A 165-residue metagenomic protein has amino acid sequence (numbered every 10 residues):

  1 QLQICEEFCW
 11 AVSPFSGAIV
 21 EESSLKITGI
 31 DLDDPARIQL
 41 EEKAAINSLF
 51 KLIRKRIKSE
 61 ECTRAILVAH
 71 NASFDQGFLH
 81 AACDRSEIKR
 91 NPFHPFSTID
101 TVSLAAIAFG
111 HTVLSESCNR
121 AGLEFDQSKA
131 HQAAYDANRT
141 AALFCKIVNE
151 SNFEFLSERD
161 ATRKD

Functional and structural regions predicted by a protein language model:
Q1-H70: Conserved non-catalytic scaffold segment of RNase H-like nuclease domains
L2, G77, E87-N91, A108-T112 (+1 more regions): Catalytic phosphate/metal-binding cores of nucleic-acid and nucleotide-processing enzymes, i.e., regions that mediate
V12-T28, L32-P35, I99-A137: Active-site-proximal helix-loop-helix substrate-binding element of RNase H-like nuclease domains
V20, A45-L49, D75-A82, S97-D100 (+1 more regions): Amphipathic alpha-helical interface surfaces
K55-S59, R85-I88, N149, F153: Secondary-structure boundary motif
I66-A72, G77-F78, A82-C83, S115-D165: Acidic, Mg2+-coordinating catalytic module of metal-dependent nucleases/exonucleases that use a two-metal-ion mechanism
C83, I88, P92-I107: Histidine/lysine/aspartate-rich catalytic loop segments that bind and position anionic ligands
